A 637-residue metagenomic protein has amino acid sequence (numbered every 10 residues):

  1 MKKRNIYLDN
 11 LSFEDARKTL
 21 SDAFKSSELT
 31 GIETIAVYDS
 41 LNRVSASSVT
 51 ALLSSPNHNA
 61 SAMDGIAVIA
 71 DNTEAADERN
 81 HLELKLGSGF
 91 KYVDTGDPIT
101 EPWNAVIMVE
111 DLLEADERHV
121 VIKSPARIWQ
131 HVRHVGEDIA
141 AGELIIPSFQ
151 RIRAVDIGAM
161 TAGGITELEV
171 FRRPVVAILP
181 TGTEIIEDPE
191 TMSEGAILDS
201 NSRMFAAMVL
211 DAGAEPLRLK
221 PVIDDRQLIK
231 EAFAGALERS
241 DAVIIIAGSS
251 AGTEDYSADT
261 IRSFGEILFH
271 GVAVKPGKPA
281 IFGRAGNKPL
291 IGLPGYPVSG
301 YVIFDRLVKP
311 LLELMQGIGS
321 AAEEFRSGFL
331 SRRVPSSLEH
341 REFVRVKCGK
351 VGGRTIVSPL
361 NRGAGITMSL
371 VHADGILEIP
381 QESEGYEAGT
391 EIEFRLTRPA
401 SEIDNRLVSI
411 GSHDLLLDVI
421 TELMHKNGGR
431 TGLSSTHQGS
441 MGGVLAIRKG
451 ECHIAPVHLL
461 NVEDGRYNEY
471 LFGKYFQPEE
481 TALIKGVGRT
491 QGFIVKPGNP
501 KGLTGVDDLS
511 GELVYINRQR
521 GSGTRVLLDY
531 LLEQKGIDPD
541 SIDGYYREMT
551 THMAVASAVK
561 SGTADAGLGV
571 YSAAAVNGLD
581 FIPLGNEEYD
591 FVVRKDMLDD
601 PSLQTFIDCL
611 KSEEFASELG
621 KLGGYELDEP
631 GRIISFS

Functional and structural regions predicted by a protein language model:
K2-E167, R326-L330, I379, E391: Phosphate-interaction motifs
E14-R17, I32-V37, N42, S47 (+3 more regions): Flexible glycine/proline-rich
H134-I245, N405-M424, R430-T431, S435: Phosphate-binding glycine-rich loops and their immediate beta-loop-alpha structural context
D404-H413, V506-V526: Short loop->beta-strand "edge-of-pocket" segments that line small-molecule binding or catalytic clefts across diverse
V419-G429, D507, R518, T524-R547: Ligand-binding cleft/hinge of the Venus flytrap
H425-G505: N-terminal segment of the mature folded domain
P456-K474, A556-G585: A ligand-binding cleft/hinge motif common to bilobed small-molecule-binding domains
P478-T490, L579-D608, G631: Periplasmic-binding protein-like
